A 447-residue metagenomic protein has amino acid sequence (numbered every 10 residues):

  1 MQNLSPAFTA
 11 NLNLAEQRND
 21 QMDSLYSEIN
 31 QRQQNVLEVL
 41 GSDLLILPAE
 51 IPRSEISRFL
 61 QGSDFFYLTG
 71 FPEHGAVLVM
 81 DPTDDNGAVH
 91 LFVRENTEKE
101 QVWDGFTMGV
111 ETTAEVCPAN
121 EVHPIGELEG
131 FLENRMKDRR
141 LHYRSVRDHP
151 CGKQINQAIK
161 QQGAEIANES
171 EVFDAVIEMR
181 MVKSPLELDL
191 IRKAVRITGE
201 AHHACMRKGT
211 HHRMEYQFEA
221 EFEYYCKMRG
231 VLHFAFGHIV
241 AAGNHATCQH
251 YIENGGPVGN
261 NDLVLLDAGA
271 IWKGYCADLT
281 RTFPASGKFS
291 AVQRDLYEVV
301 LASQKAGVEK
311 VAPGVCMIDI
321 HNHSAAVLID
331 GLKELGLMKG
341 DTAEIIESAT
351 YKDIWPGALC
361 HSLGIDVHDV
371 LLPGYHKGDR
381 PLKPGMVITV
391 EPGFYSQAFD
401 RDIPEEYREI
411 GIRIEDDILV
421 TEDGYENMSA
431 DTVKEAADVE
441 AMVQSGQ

Functional and structural regions predicted by a protein language model:
M1-Q447: Active-site neighborhoods and metal-handling regions in enzymes and metal-associated proteins
